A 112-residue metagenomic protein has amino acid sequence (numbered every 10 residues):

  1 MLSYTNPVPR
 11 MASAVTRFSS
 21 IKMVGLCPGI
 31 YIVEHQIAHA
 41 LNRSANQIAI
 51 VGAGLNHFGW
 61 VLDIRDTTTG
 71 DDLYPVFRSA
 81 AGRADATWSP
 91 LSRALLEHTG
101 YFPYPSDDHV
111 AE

Functional and structural regions predicted by a protein language model:
M1-I64: Internal, well-ordered domain-core segments that constitute the primary functional module of diverse proteins
A40-E112: Long, compositionally biased stretches enriched for glycine and/or charged residues
